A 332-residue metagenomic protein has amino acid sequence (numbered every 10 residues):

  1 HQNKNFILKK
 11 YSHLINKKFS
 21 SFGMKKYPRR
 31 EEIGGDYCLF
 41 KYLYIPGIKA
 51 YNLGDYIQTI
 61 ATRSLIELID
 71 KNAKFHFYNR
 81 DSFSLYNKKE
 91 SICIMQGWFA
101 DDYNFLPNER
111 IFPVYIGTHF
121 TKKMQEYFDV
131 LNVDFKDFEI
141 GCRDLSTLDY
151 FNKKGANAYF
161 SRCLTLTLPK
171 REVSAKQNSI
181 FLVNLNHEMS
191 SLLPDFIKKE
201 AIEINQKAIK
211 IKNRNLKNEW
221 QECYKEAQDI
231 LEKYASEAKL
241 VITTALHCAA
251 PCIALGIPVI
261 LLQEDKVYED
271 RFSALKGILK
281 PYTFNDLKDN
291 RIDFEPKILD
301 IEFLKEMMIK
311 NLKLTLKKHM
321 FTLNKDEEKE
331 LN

Functional and structural regions predicted by a protein language model:
H1-N332: Active-site anion-handling motifs in enzyme catalytic cores
